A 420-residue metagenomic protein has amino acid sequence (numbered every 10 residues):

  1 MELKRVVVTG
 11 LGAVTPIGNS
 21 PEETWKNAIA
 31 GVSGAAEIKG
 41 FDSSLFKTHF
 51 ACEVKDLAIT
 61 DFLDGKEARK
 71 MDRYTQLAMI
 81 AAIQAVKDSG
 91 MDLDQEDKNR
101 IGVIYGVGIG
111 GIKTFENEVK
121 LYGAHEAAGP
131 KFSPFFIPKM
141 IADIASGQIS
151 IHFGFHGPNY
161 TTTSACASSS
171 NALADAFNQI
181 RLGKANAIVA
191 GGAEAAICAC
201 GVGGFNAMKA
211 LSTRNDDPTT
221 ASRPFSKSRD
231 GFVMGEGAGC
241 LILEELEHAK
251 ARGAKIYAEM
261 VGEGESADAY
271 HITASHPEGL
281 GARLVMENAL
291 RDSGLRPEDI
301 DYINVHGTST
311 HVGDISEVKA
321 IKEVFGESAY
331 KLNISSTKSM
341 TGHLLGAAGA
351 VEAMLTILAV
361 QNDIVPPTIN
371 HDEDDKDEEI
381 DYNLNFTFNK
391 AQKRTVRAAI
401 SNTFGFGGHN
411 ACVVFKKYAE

Functional and structural regions predicted by a protein language model:
M1-V8, Q95-K98, S293-D299, Y330 (+1 more regions): Flexible, low-complexity linker/loop segments at domain and module junctions
R5-T9, A36, D216-S293, Y302 (+1 more regions): Condensing-enzyme catalytic core mediating Claisen C-C bond formation in acyl metabolism
V8, P21-T24, I29-S164, A193-G204 (+1 more regions): Conserved beta-ketoacyl condensing-enzyme motif
E22-N27, K113-G129, Q179-L182, V202-N215 (+3 more regions): A glycine- and small-aliphatic-rich helix-loop capping segment at beta-alpha/alpha-beta transitions that lines
K39, K184-D230, E263-P277, G307-D314 (+1 more regions): Acyl-CoA/ACP chain-elongation machinery
A78-D92, A145-S146, S150-F153, N159-E194 (+3 more regions): Active-site-proximal alpha-helical scaffold in enzymes
G123-S133, A174, N178, E194-A251 (+2 more regions): Glycine-/small-residue-rich "gating" segment that lines the acyl/pantetheine channel and substrate pocket
F132-I137, G157-S164, S226-D230, L332-H343 (+1 more regions): Short pre-catalytic strand/loop immediately N-terminal to key active-site residues, enriched for Gly-Thr
